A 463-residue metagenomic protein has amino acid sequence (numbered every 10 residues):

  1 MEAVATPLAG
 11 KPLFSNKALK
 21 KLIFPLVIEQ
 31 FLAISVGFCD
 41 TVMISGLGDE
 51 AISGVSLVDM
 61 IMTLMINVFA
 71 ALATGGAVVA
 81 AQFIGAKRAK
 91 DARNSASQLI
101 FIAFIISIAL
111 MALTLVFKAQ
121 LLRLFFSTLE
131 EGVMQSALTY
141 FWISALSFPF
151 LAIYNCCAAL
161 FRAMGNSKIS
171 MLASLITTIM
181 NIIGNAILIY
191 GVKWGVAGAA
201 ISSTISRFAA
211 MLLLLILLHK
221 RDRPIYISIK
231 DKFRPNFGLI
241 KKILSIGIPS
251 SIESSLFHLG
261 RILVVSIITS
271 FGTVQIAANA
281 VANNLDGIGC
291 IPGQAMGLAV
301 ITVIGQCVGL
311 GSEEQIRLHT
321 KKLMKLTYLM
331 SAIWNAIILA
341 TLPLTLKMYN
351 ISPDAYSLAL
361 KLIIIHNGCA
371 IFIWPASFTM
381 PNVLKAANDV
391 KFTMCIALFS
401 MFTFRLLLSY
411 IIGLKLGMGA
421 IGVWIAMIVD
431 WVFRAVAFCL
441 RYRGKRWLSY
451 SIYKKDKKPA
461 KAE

Functional and structural regions predicted by a protein language model:
M1-L26, A80-S147, G191-I248, I304-A370 (+1 more regions): Short alpha-helical transmembrane segments in multi-pass integral membrane proteins
G10-V42, G46-L47, T63-G75, V79 (+5 more regions): N-terminal transmembrane alpha-helices
K21-G37, I143, T177, S206-A210 (+3 more regions): Transmembrane helical elements of multi-pass membrane transporters/channels
Q30-I34, N67, S107, M111 (+11 more regions): Residue-level hotspots within the lipid-embedded alpha helices of multi-pass solute transporters
F31, S35-S53, L122-E131, I187-W194 (+4 more regions): Helix-terminus/linker motif at the lipid-water interface of multi-pass membrane proteins
I44-T63, S95, E131-S136, V196-A197 (+5 more regions): Interfacial/gating helices of multi-pass transporter permease domains
I52-A112, L151-S170, I276-L342, W374-L398: Small-residue-rich hydrophobic transmembrane alpha-helices
A73, I143-R162, S170-N181, A199-L214 (+5 more regions): Short runs within selected transmembrane alpha-helices of multi-pass transporters and secretion channels
